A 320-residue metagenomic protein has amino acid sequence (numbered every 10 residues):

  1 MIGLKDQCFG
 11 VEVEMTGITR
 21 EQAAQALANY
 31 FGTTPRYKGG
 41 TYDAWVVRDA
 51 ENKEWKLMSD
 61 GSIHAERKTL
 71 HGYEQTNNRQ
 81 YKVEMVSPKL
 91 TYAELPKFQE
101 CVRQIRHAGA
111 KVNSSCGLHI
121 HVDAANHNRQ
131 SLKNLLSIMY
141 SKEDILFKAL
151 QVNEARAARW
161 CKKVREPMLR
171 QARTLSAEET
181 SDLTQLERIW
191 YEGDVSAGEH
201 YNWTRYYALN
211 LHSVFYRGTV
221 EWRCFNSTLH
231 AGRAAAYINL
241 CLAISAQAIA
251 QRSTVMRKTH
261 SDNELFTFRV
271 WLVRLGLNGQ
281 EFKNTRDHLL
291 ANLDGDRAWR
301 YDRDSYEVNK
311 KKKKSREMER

Functional and structural regions predicted by a protein language model:
M1-V112, A125-R320: C-terminal accessory/tail domains of diverse enzymes
S114-L118, V122: Short, conserved phosphate-binding/catalytic loop or strand-edge motifs used in phosphoryl-/nucleotidyl-transfer
